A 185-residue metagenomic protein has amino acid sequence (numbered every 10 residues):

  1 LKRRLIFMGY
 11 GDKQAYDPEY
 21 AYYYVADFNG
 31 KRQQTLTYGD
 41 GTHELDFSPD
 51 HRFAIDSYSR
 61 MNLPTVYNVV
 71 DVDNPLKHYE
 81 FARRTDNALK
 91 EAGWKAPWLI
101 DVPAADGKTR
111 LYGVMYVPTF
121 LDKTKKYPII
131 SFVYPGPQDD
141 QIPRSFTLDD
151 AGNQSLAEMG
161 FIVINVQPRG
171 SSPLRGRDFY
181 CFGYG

Functional and structural regions predicted by a protein language model:
L1, G9-Y22, Y58-V69, I142-P143: A flexible loop/linker signature enriched in serine peptidases of the S9 family
L1-K2, D27, P103, T119: A generic structural motif
L5-I6, A54: Hydrophobic beta-strand positions that form the internal "hydrophobic ladder" of WD40/Gbeta-like beta-propeller blades
Y24-A26, I130-S131: Extended hydrophobic secondary-structure segments that form protein cores and membrane-embedded regions
D27-K31, V72-N74: Short loop/turn segments that connect beta-strands within beta-propeller blades
R32-T37: A short beta-strand motif characteristic of beta-propeller blades
G39-G41: Short loop/turn positions that demarcate and connect the beta-strands within blades of beta-propeller repeat domains
E44-G185: Serine-hydrolase catalytic core recognition
